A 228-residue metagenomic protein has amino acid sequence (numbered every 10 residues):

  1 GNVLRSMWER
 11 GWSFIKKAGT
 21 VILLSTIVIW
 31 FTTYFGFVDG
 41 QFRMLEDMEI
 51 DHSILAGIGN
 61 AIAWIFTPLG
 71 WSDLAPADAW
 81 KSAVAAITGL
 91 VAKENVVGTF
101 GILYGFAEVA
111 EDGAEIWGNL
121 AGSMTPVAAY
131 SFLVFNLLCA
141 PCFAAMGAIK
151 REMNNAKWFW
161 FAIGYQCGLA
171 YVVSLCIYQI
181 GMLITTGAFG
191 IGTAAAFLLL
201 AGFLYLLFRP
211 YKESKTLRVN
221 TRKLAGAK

Functional and structural regions predicted by a protein language model:
G1-I15, R222-K228: Long, contiguous bundles of hydrophobic transmembrane helices that form the permeation core of multi-pass
M7, W12-I22, F31, F35-G36: Internal alpha-helical transmembrane segments
G11-A18, V91, N95, C167-C176: Hydrophobic transmembrane alpha-helical segments of multi-pass transport and channel proteins
A18, A148-E152, F197-G202: C-terminal transmembrane helical bundles of large multi-pass transporters and their helix-start/helix-kink determinants
I22-Y34, V134-N136, A170, S174-I177 (+1 more regions): Hydrophobic core segments of alpha-helical transmembrane domains in multi-pass membrane transport and ion-translocation
T26-C167: Extended, low-charge hydrophobic alpha-helical regions
G147-N155, V172-G190: Transmembrane helix-loop junctions at the membrane interface of multipass transporters and ion channels
L206-K223: Membrane-interface capping segments at transmembrane-helix boundaries
